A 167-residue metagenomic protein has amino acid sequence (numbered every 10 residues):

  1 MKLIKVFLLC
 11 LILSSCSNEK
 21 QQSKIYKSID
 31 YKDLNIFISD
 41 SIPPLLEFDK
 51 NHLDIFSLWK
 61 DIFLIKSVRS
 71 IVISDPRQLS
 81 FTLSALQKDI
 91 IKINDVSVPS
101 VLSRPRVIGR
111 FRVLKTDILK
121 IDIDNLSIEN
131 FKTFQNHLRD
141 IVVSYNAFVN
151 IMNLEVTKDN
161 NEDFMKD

Functional and structural regions predicted by a protein language model:
M1-K2, S17: N-terminal hydrophobic targeting signals that begin at the initiator methionine
K2-L9: Sec-dependent signal peptide recognition, specifically the positively charged N-region followed immediately by
I12-S15: C-terminal motif of bacterial Sec signal peptides marking the signal peptidase cleavage site
N18-R77, F81: Immediate post-signal-peptide N-terminus of mature secreted/exported proteins
I55-D167: Intrinsically disordered, glycine/charged-rich N-terminal periplasmic/extracytoplasmic linker segments that lie
